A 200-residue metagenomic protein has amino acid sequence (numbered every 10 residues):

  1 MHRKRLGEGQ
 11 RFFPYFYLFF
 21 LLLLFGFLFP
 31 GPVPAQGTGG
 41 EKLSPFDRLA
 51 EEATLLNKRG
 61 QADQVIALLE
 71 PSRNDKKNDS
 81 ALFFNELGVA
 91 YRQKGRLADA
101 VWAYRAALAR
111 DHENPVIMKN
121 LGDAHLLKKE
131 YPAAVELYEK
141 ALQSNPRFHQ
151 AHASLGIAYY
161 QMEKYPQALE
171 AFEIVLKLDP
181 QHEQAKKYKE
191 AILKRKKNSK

Functional and structural regions predicted by a protein language model:
L28-N74: N-terminal leader/linker segments that initiate helical-solenoid repeat arrays
Q36-F46, L169-K200: Terminal, low-structured helical/coil segments at or just beyond the last alpha-helical repeat
F46, S80-L82, P115-V116, H149-Q150 (+1 more regions): Helix-start (N-cap) detector for alpha-helical repeat units in TPR-like alpha-solenoids, especially tetratricopeptide
G60-A67, P71, L82, Q93-A106 (+3 more regions): Structural signature of tandem alpha-helical TPR/SEL1-like repeats, specifically the intra-repeat loop/turn
D75-K76, R110, S144, L178: Structural marker of alpha-solenoid helical repeat scaffolds
N85-E86, N120, S154, Y188: Canonical tetratricopeptide repeat
